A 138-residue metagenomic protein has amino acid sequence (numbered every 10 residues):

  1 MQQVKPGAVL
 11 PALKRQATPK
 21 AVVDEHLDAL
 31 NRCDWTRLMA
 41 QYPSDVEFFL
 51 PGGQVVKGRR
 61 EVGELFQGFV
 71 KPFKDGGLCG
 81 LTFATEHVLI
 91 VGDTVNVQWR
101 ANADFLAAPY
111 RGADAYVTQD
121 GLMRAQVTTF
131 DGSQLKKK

Functional and structural regions predicted by a protein language model:
M1-T18, N31-D34, F49, G63-K138: A beta-strand edge to alpha-helix "cap/lid" segment located at domain peripheries
P19-V23: Residue-level signal for cytosolic alpha-helical hairpin/rod architecture
D24-N31, A40-Q54: Short, solvent-exposed secondary-structure junction/capping segments
Q54-V55, S133: Short, catalytically relevant binding-site loops at active-site mouths
V55-E64: Short beta-edge strand/loop motif at the mouth of beta-sheet-based domains
